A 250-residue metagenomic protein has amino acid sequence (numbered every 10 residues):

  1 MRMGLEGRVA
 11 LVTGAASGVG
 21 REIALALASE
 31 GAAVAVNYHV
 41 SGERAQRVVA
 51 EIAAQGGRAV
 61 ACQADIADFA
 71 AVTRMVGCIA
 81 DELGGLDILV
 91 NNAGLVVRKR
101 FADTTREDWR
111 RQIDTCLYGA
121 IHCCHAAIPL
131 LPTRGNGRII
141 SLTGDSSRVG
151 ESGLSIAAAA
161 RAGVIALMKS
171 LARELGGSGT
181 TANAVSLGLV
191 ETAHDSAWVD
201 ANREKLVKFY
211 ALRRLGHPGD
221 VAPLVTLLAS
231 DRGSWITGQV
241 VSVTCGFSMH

Functional and structural regions predicted by a protein language model:
V9, A16-S17: Conserved glycine-rich cofactor-binding loop
G42-E43, Q63-M75, R106, G219-D220: The beta1-alpha1 cofactor-binding region of Rossmann-like NAD(H)/NADP(H)-dependent oxidoreductases
R100-F101, D108-I113, D195, L206: Substrate-binding pocket helix/loop in short-chain dehydrogenase/reductase
C124, A160, M168: Active-site helix of classical SDR
P129, R173-E174, S234: Alpha-helical segment proximal to the catalytic Tyr-Lys
N136, G176, T181, I236-G238: Short, small/polar-rich loop/turn modules that mediate ligand/substrate recognition or access, typified
V149, F209, T226, T237-H250: Short C-terminal tail/terminal secondary-structure segment of NAD(P)H-dependent dehydrogenase/reductase domains
